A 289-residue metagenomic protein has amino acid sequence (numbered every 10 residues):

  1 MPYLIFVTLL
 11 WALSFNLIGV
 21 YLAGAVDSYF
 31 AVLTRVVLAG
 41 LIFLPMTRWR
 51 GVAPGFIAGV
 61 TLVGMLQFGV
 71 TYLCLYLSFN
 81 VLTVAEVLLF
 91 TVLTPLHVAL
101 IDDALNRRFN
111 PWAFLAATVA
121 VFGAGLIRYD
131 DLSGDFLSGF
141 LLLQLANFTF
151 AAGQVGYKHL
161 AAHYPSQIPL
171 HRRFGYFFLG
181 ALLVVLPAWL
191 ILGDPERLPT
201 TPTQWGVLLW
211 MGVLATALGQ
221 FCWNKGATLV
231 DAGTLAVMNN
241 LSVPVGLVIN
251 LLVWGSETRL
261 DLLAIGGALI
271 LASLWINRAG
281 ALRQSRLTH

Functional and structural regions predicted by a protein language model:
M1-F30, V121-F122, L132-A162, L183 (+3 more regions): Glycine-/small-residue-enriched transmembrane alpha-helix faces in small-molecule transporters and effluxers
L10, S14-F15, L44-V87, T91 (+2 more regions): Specific transmembrane alpha-helical segments of multi-pass solute transporters/efflux pumps, especially DMT/EamA
L13, L17-V20, L38-G55, V121-D135 (+3 more regions): Membrane-interface helix-cap regions at the ends of transmembrane helices in multi-pass membrane proteins
Y21, A31, S78, A104-F109 (+5 more regions): Hydrophobic/aromatic residues within transmembrane alpha-helices of multi-pass small-molecule transporters
G24-V70, H97-I101, T149-Y157, R172-L192 (+2 more regions): Transmembrane alpha-helices of multi-pass small-molecule transport proteins
F30-L33, V37-L38, Q67, Y76-R108 (+2 more regions): Specific alpha-helical transmembrane segments that line the substrate/conduction pathway and gating interfaces
L33-T34, V87-L93, Y157-L182, T216-L252: Helix-helix packing/entry segments at the starts of transmembrane helices
F43, L93, F109-Y129, N240 (+2 more regions): Hydrophobic transmembrane alpha-helices of multi-pass small-molecule transport proteins
